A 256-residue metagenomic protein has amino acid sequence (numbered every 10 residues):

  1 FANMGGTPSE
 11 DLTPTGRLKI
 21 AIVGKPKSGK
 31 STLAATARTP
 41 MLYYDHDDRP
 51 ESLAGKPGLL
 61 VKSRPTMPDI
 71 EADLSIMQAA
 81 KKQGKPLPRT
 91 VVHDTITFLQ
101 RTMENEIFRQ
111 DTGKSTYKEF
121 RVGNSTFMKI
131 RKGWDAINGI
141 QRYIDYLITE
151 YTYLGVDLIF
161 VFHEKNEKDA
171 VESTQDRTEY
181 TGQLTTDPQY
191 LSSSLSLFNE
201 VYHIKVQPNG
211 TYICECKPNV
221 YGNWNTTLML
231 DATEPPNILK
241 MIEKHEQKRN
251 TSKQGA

Functional and structural regions predicted by a protein language model:
F1-E10, Q254-A256: Extended acidic low-complexity intrinsically disordered regions
G5-H93, T97-E104: Conserved P-loop
L12, T32-A35, Q83-G84, E150-T152 (+2 more regions): A general structural signal for short secondary-structure junctions and capping/turn motifs
M41-Y43, L158, V201-H203: Short, well-ordered beta-strand core segments
D48, T66, H163, V206 (+1 more regions): Residues that form or immediately flank small-molecule/cofactor binding pockets and catalytic motifs
R49-P50, E106, E167, G222: Short loop/turn segments at secondary-structure transitions that flank enzyme active sites
I96-S192: P-loop NTPase motor core
Y153, N166-A256: Conserved GTP-binding G-domain of TRAFAC-class P-loop NTPases and closely related GTPase folds
